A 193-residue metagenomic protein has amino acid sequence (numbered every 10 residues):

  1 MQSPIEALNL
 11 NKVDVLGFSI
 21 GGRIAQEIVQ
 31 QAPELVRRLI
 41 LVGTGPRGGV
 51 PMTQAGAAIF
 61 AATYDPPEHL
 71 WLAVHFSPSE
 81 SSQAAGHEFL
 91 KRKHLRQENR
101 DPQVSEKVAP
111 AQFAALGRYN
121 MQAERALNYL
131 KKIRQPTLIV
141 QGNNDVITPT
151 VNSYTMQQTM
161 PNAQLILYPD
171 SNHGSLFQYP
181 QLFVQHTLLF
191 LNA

Functional and structural regions predicted by a protein language model:
M1-V13: Conserved acidic catalytic loop of the alpha/beta-hydrolase fold
V15-G17, V42, V140: Short beta-strand immediately N-terminal to the catalytic nucleophile in serine-hydrolase-like folds
G17, G21, A25: Gly/Ala-rich beta-loop-alpha elbow adjacent to hydrolase catalytic centers
Q30, R37-E68: Flexible "cap/lid" loop of the alpha/beta hydrolase fold
Q54, V74-K131: Alpha/beta-hydrolase
I133, I139-Q141: Short beta-strand/loop motif that positions the catalytic acidic residue of the alpha/beta-hydrolase fold
V146-N152: Conserved alpha/beta-hydrolase "acid-adjacent" motif
A163-A193: Catalytic active-site module of serine/aspartate enzymes centered on a nucleophile-bearing elbow/loop
